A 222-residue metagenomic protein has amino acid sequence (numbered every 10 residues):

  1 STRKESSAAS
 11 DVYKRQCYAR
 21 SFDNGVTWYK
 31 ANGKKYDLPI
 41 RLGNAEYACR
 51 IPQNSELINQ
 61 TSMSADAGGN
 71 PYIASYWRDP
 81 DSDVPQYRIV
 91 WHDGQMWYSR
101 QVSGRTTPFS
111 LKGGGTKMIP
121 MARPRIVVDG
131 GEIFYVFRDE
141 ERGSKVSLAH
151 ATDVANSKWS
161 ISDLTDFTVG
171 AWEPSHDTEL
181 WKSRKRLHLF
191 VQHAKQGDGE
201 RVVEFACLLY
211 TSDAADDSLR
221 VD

Functional and structural regions predicted by a protein language model:
S1-A9, Y13, Y210-D222: Single conserved hydrophobic/aromatic residue that forms the stacking wall/gate of nucleotide- or nucleobase-binding
S7, G68-I73, G130-Y135, S183-F190: Entry beta-strands of beta-propeller and related beta-repeat scaffolds
D11-C17, D81-R88, E141-H150, Q196-L209: Structural motif
S21-N32, I89-S99, S103, A151-I161: Asp-box/BNR beta-propeller loop motif
A31-N54, Q101-K117, T168: Surface-exposed loop and turn segments in beta-propeller and other repeat-based domains that flank or scaffold
E46-A65, G114-V128, E173-Q192: Signature of short aromatic-glycine-proline-rich micro-motifs recurring in repeat-based ectodomains
S75-R78, P85-Y87, G114-V154: Loop/turn-rich, solvent-exposed surfaces of beta-rich toroidal or solenoidal domains
Q101-M121, S157-K182: Conserved blade-ending motifs and adjacent loop-strand segments that build the rim/top face of beta-propeller domains
